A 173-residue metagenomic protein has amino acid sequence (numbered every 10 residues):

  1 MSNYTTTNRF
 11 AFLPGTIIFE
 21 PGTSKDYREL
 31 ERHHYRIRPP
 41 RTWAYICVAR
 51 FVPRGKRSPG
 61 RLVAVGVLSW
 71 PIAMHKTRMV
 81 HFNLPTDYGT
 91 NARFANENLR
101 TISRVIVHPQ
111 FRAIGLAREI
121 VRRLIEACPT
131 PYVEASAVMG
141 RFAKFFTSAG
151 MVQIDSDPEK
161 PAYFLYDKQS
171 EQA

Functional and structural regions predicted by a protein language model:
M1-R104, I125-A173: Terminal substrate-recognition subdomain of acyl/acetyltransferases
V107-E126: Conserved acetyl-CoA-binding loop-helix of GNAT-fold acetyltransferases
